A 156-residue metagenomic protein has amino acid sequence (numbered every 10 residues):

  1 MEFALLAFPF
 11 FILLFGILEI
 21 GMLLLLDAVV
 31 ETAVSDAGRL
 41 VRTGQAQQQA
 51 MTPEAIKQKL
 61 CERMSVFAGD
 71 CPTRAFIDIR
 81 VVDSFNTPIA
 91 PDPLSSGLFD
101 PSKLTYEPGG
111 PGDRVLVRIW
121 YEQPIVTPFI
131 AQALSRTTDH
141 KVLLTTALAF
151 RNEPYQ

Functional and structural regions predicted by a protein language model:
M1-R63: Alpha-helical assembly-interface signal, strongest on the long, hydrophobic N-terminal helix that forms
R39-Q156: Short, conserved structural patches
